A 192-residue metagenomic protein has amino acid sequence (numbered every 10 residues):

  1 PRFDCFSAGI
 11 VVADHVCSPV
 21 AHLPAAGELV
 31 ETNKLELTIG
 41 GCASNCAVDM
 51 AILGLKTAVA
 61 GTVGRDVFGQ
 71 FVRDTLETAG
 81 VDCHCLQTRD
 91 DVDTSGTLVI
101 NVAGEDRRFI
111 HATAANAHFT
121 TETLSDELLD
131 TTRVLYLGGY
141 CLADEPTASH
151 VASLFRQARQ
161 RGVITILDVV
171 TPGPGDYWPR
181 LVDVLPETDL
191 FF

Functional and structural regions predicted by a protein language model:
P1-T62, V67-T78: Glycine-rich phosphate/adenosyl-contacting loop at the front of the ribokinase-like
P1-V12, D74-T88, N101-F192: Ribokinase/PfkB-type carbohydrate-kinase core domain
F3, T94-G96: Change "...and in nucleic-acid phosphodiester-cleaving endonucleases..." to "...and in nucleic-acid processing enzymes
N33, T94, T131: Exposed loop/turn and edge beta-strand positions of beta-sandwich/beta-sheet ligand-binding modules
V48, G96-I100, R108: Short beta-strand scaffold segments in enzyme catalytic cores
A60-R65, C83-D93: Beta-strand->loop->alpha-helix junctions that form or flank phosphate-binding loops in nucleotide-handling enzymes
F68, D93-T94, T171-D176: Short acidic loop-to-helix transition motifs that present clustered carboxylates
